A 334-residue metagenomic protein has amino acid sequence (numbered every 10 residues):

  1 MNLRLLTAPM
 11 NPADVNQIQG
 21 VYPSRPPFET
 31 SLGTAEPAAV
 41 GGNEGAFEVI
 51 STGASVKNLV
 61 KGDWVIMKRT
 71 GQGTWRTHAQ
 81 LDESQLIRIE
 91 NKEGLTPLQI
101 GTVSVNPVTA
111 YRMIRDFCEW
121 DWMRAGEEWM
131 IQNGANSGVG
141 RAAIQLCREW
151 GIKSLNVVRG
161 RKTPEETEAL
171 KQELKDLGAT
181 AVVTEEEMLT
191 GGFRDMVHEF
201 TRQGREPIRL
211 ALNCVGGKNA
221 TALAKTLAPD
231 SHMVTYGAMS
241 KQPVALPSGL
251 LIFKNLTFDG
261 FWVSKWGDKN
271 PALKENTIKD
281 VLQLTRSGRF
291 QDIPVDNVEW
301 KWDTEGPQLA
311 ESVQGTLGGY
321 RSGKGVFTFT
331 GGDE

Functional and structural regions predicted by a protein language model:
M1-P9, Q19-G73: Glycine-rich beta-strand-centered segment in the early N-terminal region that forms part of a ligand/cofactor-binding
L32-A38, N43, W64-G134: NAD(P)H dinucleotide-binding glycine-rich loop of Rossmann-like/cofactor-binding domains, especially the beta1-alpha1
T109, G138-V139, K218-N219: Hydrophobic/small residue at the entry helix of a nucleotide-binding pocket
G134-A135, V215: NAD(P)H cofactor-binding loop motif with strongest signal on the N-terminal glycine-rich segment
N136, I144: N-terminal Rossmann NAD(P)H-binding glycine-rich loop of SDR-like oxidoreductase domains
E149-N219: Adenosine-nucleotide cofactor-binding segment
P229-Y236, L246-D292: Rossmann-fold dehydrogenase core element
K269-E334: C-terminal hydrophobic helical "lid"/dimerization subdomain of Rossmann-like NAD(P)H-dependent oxidoreductases
